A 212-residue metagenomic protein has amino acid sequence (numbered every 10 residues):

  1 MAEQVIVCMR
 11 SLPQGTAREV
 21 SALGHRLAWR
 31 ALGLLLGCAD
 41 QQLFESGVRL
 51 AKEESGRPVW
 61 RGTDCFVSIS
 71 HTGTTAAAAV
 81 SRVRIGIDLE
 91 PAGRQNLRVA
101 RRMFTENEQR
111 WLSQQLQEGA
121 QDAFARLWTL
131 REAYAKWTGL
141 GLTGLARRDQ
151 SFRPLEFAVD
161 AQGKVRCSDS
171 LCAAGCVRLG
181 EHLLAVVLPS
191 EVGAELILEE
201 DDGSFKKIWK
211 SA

Functional and structural regions predicted by a protein language model:
M1-A212: Core catalytic alpha/beta fold that binds nucleotide/phospho-ligands
